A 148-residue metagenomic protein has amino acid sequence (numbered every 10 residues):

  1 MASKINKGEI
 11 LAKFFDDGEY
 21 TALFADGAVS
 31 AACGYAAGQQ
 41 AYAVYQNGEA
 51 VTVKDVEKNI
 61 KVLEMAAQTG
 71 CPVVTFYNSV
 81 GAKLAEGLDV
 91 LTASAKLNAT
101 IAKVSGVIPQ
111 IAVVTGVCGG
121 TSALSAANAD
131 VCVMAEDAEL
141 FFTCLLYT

Functional and structural regions predicted by a protein language model:
M1-I111, V117, S122, N128-E139: Terminal-region recognition feature
F141-T143: Nucleotide-binding motor/catalytic cores of P-loop/tubulin-like NTPases across gene-expression machines
Y147-T148: Conserved small/polar residues in nucleotide/adenosyl-binding loops
